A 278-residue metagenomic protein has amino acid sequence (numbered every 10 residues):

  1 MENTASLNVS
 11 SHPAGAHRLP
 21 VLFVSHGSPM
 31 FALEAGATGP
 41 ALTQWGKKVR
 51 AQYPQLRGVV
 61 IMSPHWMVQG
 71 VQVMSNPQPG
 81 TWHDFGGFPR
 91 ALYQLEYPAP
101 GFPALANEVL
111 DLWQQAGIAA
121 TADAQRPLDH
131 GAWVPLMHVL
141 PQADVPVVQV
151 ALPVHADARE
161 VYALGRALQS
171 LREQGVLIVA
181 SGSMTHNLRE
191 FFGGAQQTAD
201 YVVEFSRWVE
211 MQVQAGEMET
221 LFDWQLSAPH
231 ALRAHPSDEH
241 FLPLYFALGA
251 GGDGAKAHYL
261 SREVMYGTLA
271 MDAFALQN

Functional and structural regions predicted by a protein language model:
E2-A116, A120: A short aromatic-anchored loop/beta-hairpin motif
P13-G15, A51-Q52, V139-A143, S170: Solvent-exposed alpha-helices and their adjacent loops that cap or buttress functional pockets in soluble metabolic
P20-V24, G58-S63, V150, L171-M184 (+1 more regions): Beta-strand elements within well-structured catalytic alpha/beta cores of enzymes that handle phosphate/sulfate esters
L22-F23, D84-P89, L140-V148, F222: Short, basic/glycine-rich phosphate-binding loops at helix/coil junctions that contact nucleotide phosphates
S25-S28, A151-V154, Q225: Short, histidine-centered active-site or binding-site loop motifs used for metal coordination, general acid-base
W45-K48, A167-L171: Catalytic-core regions built around general acid/base machinery
A106-E160: Internal, conserved structured core segments that host functional sites
E108-D111, Q115, V145-P146, A156 (+3 more regions): Surface-exposed, charge/polar-rich loops and edge strands
